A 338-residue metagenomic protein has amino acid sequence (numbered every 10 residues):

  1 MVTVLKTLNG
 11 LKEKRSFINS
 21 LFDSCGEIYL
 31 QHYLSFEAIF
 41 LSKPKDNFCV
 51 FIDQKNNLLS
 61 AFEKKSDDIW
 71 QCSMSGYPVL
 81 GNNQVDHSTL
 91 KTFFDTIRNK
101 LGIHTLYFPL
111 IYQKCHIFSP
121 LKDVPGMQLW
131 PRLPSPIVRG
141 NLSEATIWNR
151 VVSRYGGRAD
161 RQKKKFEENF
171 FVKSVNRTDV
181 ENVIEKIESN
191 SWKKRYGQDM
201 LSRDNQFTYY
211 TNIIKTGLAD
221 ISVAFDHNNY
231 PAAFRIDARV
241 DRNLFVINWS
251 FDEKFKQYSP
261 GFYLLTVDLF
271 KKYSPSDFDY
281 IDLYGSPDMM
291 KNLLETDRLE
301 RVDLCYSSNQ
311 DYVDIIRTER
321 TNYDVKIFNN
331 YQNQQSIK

Functional and structural regions predicted by a protein language model:
V2-D68, I111-S135, S143-Q257: A conserved beta-strand-loop-helix scaffold within acyl/acetyltransferase catalytic domains
K45-F48, L101-I103, A219, P275-F278: Short, high-confidence coil segments that cap the C-terminus of an alpha-helix and link into the following beta-strand
F62-E63, C72-M74, F108-I111, G285: Glycine-rich, histidine-containing beta strand-loop boundary motifs that form or position
S66, L121-I147, S276-K338: Active-site/acyl-donor-binding loops of N-acyltransferases
S75-D86, W249-S259: A short, internal acetyl-CoA/4′-phosphopantetheine-binding micro-motif in the GNAT/acyltransferase core
H87-I103: Short, basic/hydrophobic alpha-helical segments
F94-D95, M200-I316: Aromatic (often tryptophan-rich) hydrophobic motifs at membrane interfaces
N99-C115: ATP-hydrolysis module of ASCE/P-loop NTPase motor domains, specifically the Walker B Asp-Glu catalytic pair
